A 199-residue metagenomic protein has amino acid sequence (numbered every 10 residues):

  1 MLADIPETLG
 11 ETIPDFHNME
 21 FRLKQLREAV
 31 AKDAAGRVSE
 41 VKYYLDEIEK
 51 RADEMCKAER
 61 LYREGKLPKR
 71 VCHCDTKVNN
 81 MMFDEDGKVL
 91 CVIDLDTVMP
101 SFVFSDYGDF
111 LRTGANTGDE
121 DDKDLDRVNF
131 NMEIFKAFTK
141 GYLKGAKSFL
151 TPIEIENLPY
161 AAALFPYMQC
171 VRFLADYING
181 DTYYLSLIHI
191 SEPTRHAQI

Functional and structural regions predicted by a protein language model:
M1-K24, V103, E120, G145 (+1 more regions): Conserved ATP-binding subdomain of kinase catalytic cores across diverse folds
P6-H73, V78-K88, L164, L185: ATP-dependent phospho-/nucleotidyl transfer catalytic cores
D53-L61, L95, T113-N116, K144 (+1 more regions): Conserved helix-loop functional segments at active or binding sites
N79-N116: Catalytic activation segment of kinase domains across protein kinase-like and atypical kinase folds
K88, V92, T139-P152: Short amphipathic alpha-helical segments and their helix-coil junctions
F104-K147, L164-Y183: Active-site activation/catalytic loop segments of kinase-like enzymes and analogous catalytic loops in related
L150-A162: All-alpha amphipathic helical-bundle segments outside canonical DNA-binding/catalytic cores that form hydrophobic
I188-I199: Single conserved hydrophobic/aromatic residue that forms the stacking wall/gate of nucleotide- or nucleobase-binding
